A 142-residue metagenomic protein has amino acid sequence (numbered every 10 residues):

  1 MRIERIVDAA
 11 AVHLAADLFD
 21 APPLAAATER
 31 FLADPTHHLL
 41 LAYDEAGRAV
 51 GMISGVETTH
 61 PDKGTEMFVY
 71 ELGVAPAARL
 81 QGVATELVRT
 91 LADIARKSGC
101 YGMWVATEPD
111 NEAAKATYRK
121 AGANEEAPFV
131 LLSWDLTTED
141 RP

Functional and structural regions predicted by a protein language model:
M1-A26: Short amphipathic alpha-helix that is part of the acyltransferase structural core
D20-L41: Active-site rim helix/loop that mediates acceptor-substrate recognition in acyltransferases
L41, R48-E57, F68, G73: Conserved beta-strand in the GNAT
A75-A77, Q81, D110: Active-site acidic-Proline motif in GNAT/NAT acetyltransferases
L80-D93, A116-K120: Conserved acetyl-CoA-binding loop-helix of GNAT-fold acetyltransferases
R96-A106: Conserved GNAT acetyl-CoA-binding A-motif
W104-A114, S133-L136: Conserved beta-strand-loop-alpha-helix junction that forms the acyl-donor binding cleft
R119-P128: Conserved acetyl-CoA-binding loop of GNAT-fold acetyltransferases
